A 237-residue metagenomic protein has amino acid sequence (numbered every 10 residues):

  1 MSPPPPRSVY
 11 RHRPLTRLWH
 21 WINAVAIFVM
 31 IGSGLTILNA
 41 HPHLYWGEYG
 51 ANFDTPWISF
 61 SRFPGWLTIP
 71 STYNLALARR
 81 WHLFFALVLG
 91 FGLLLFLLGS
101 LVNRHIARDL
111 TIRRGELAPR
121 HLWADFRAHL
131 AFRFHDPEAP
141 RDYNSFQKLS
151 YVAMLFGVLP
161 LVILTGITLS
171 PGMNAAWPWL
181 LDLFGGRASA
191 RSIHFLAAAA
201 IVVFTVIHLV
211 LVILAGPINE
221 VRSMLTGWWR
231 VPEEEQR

Functional and structural regions predicted by a protein language model:
M1-R237: Membrane-embedded alpha-helical bundles that constitute the cytochrome b-like, heme-associated redox core of multi-pass
